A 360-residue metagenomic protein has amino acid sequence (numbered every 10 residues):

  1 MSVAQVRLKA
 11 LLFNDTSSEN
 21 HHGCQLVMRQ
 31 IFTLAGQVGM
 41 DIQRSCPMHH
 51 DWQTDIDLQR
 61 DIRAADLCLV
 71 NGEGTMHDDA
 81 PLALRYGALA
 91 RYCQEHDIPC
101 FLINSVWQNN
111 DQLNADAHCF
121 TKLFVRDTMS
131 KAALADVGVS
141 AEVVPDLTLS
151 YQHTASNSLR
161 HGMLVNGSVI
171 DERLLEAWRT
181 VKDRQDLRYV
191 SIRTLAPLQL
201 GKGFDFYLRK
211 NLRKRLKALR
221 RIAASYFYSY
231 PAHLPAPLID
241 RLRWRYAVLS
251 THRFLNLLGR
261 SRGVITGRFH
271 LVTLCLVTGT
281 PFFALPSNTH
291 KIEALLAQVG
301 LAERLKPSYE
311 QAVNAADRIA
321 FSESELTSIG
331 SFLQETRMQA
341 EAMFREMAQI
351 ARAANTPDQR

Functional and structural regions predicted by a protein language model:
M1-R360: Active-site anion-handling motifs in enzyme catalytic cores
